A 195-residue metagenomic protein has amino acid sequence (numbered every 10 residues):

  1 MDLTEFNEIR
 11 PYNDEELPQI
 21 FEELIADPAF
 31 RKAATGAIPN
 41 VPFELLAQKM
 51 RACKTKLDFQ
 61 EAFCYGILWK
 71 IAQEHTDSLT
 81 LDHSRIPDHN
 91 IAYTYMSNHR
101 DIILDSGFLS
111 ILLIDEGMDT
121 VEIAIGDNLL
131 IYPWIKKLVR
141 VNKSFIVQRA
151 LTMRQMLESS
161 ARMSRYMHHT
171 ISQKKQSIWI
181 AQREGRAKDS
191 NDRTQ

Functional and structural regions predicted by a protein language model:
M1-Y93, H99-S110, I114, K136 (+1 more regions): Membrane-anchoring hydrophobic helices of lipid-metabolizing enzymes
K70, E74-Q195: Soluble catalytic domains of membrane acyltransferases
